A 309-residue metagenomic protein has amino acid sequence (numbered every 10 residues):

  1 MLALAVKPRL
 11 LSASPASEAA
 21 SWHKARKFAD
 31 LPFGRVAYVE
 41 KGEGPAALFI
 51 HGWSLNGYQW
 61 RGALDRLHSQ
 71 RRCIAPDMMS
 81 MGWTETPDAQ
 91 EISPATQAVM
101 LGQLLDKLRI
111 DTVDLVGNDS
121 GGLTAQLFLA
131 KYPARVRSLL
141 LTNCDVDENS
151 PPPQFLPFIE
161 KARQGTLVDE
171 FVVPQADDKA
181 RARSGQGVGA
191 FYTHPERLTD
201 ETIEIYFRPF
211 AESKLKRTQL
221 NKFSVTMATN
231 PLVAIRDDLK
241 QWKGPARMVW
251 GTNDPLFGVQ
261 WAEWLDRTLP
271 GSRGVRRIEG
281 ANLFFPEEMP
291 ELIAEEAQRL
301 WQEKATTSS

Functional and structural regions predicted by a protein language model:
L4-L10, S14-F28, F33-Y38, I74 (+5 more regions): Flexible "cap/lid" subdomain of the alpha/beta-hydrolase fold that forms the substrate-access gate
A19, E43, G280: A conserved catalytic-core segment of Leloir-type glycosyltransferases
E40-W83: Conserved HGGG/HGGXW glycine-rich cap/lid loop of the alpha/beta-hydrolase fold
P45, L67, V146, D177-D178 (+1 more regions): Residue-level detector of flexible, active-site-proximal loop/helix-junction positions within diverse enzyme catalytic
A281-A294: Catalytic histidine-centered segment of alpha/beta-hydrolase-like enzymes
